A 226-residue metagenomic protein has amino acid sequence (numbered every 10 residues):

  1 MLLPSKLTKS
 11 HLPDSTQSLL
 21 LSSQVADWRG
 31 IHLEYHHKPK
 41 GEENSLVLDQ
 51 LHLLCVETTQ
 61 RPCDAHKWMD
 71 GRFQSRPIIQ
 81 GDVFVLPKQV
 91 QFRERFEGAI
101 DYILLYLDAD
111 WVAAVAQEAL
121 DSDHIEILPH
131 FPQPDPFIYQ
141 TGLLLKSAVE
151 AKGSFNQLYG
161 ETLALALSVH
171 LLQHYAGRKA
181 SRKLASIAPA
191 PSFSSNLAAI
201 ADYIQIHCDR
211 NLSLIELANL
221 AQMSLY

Functional and structural regions predicted by a protein language model:
M1-D14: OB/S1-fold single-stranded nucleic-acid-binding modules and their adjacent gly/ser/pro-rich low-complexity linkers
H11-I127, K152-G153, Q157: N-terminal regulatory/effector-sensing and dimerization cores that precede helix-turn-helix DNA-binding domains
L48, Y106, P132-Y139, S194 (+1 more regions): Alpha-helix N-cap/helix-start motif at coil-to-helix transitions, marked by capping-box chemistry
A109, A164, L197: Short amphipathic alpha-helical/adjacent loop interface patches that line ligand and macromolecule-binding sites
D121-A180: Amphipathic alpha-helical segments enriched in hydrophobic/aromatic residues interleaved with Lys/Arg
F137, T141, P189-I200: N-terminal positioning helix adjacent to the helix-turn-helix/winged-helix DNA-binding module
H174, A199, Y203-Y226: Basic/polar phosphate-binding segments, predominantly the helix-turn-helix DNA-binding elements of transcriptional
R182-S186: Short, Lys/Arg-enriched N-terminal segment that forms or immediately precedes the first helix of a structured domain
